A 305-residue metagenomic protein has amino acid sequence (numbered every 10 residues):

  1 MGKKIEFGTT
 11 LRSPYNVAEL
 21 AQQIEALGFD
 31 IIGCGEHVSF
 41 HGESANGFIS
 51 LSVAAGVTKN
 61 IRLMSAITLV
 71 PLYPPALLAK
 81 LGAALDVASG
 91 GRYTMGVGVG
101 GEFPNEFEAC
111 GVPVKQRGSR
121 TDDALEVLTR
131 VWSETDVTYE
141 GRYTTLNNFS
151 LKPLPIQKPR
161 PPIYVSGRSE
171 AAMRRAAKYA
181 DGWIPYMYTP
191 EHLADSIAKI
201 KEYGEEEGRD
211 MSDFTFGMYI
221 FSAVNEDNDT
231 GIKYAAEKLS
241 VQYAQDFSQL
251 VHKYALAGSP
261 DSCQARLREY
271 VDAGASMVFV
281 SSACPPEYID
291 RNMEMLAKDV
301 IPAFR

Functional and structural regions predicted by a protein language model:
M1-V57, R62, K158-P161, A283-P286: N-terminal beta1-alpha1-beta2 module of alpha/beta enzyme domains
G2-R12, P71-T138, M187, E191-D195: Flexible, glycine-rich active-site loops centered on histidine and acidic residues that chelate a metal or position
I5-L11, I32-C34, R62-A66, Y93-V97 (+4 more regions): Hydrophobic faces of well-ordered beta-strands that scaffold small-molecule active sites in alpha/beta enzyme cores
I5-Y15, T68-A76, Q157-R168, S222-A223 (+1 more regions): Active-site mouth loops of central-metabolism enzymes
S13-I24, L78-L81, V165-K178, Y234-A235 (+1 more regions): Short, acidic/polar
A21-A26, L51-R62, G82-R92, A177-K178 (+2 more regions): Acidic (Asp/Glu)-rich catalytic clusters
I24, G28, A54, L85 (+11 more regions): Conserved, mostly hydrophobic/aromatic
S44-S65, R120-V127, V131, M211 (+1 more regions): Alpha-helix-loop-beta-strand connector modules within alpha/beta enzyme cores
